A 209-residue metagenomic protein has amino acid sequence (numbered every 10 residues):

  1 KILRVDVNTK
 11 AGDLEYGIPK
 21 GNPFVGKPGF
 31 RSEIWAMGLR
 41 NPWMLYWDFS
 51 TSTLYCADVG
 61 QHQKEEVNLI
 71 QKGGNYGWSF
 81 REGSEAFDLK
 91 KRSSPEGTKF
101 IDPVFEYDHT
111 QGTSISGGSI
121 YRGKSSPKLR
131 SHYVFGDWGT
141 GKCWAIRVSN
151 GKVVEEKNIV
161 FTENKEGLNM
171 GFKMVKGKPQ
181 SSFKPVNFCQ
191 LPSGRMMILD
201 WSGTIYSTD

Functional and structural regions predicted by a protein language model:
K1-F183, L191: Beta-propeller domain segments
N187-D209: Blade-level signature of beta-propeller repeat domains, shared across WD40, Kelch, NHL, RCC1 and BNR/Asp-box propellers
